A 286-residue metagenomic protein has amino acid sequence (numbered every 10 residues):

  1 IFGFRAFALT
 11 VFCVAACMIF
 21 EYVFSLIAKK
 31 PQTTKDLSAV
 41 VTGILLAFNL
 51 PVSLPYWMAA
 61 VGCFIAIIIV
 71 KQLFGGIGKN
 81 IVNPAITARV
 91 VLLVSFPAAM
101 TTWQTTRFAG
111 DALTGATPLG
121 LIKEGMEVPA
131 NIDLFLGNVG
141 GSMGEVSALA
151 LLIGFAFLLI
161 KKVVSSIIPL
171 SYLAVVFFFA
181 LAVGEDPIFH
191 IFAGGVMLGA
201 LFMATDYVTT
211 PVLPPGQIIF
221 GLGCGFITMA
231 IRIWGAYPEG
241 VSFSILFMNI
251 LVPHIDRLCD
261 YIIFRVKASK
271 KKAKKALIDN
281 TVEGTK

Functional and structural regions predicted by a protein language model:
I1-V14, M18, S25, A276-K286: N-terminal signal-anchor module of multipass membrane proteins
F2-A15, S53-G62, L134, N138-A148 (+1 more regions): Structural signature of hydrophobic alpha-helical transmembrane segments
C17, E21, A39-A47, C63-I67 (+4 more regions): Hydrophobic, membrane-inserted alpha-helices
M18-P31, I67-K79, L151-K161, L201-T210: C-terminal ends of transmembrane helices
T34-A39, I44-G110: Membrane-interface helix-loop-helix junctions at boundaries between adjacent transmembrane segments
G78-L152: Long hydrophobic alpha-helical segments that form multi-pass transmembrane helix bundles in integral membrane proteins
I81, A85, F189-V196, Q217-I219 (+1 more regions): Loop-to-transmembrane alpha-helix initiation sites
P211, I231-K286: Cytosolic-side transmembrane-helix boundaries in multi-pass membrane proteins
